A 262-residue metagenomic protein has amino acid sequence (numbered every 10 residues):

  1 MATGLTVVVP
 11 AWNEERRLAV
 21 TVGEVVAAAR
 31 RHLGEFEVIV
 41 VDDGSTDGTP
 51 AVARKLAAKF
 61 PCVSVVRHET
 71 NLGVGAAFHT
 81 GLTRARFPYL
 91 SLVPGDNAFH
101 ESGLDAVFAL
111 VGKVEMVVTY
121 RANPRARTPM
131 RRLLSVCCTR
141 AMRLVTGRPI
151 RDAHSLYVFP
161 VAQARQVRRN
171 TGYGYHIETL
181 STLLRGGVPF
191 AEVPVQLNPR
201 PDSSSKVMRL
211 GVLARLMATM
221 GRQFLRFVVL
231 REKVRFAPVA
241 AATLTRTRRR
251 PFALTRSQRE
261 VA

Functional and structural regions predicted by a protein language model:
M1-L5, V145-G147, N170-A262: Hydrophobic helical membrane-anchoring modules
T3-L5, V26-V40, G48, P61-S64: Short loop->beta transition adjacent to catalytic acidic/histidine clusters or analogous donor-positioning motifs
A11, V41-D43, H68: Conserved sequence signature across two-component system core domains
E14-A29: Short, well-formed alpha-helical segments that are part of the catalytic scaffolds of diverse glycosyltransferases
R16-V20, D47-L56: Acidic helix N-cap motif at the loop->helix transition within catalytic regions of sugar-transfer enzymes
F36-I39, P50-R84: Conserved donor nucleotide-binding strand/loop of the catalytic core
D42-A51, N97: A conserved acidic beta->alpha catalytic loop
H68-R84, Y89-L92, A98-Y173, R200-G211 (+2 more regions): Acceptor/aglycone-binding surface of glycosyltransferases and processive sugar-polymer synthases
